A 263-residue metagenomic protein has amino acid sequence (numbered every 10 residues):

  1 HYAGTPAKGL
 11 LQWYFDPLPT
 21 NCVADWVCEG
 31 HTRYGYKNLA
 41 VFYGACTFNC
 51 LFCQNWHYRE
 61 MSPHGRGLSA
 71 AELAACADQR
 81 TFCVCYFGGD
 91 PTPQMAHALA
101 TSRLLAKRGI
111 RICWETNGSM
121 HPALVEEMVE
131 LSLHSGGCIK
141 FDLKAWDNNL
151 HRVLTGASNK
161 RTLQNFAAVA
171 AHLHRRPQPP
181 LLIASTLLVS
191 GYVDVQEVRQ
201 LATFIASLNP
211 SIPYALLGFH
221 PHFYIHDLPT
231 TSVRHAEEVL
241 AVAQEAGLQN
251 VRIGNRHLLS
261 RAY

Functional and structural regions predicted by a protein language model:
H1-F42, W56-E60: N-terminal [4Fe-4S]-dependent radical SAM core
F42-C53, D90: Cysteine-centered iron-sulfur cluster-binding motifs in ferredoxin-type domains/subunits of redox enzymes
G44-T47, G67, V195, T230-V233 (+1 more regions): Electropositive phosphate-/nucleotide-binding environments in soluble metabolic enzymes
A45-T47, W56, G118, A145: Short, flexible active-site-adjacent loop segments at beta-strand->alpha-helix junctions, enriched in small/polar
F52-R59, R80-F82: Gly-rich Lys/Arg/Thr-decorated short loops/hinges at beta-loop-alpha junctions or inter-strand turns that position
Y58-H64, K107: A short alpha->loop->secondary-structure connector
G67-L228: Conserved AdoMet/S-adenosylmethionine-binding subsite of the radical SAM
V233-Y263: A cross-taxonomic marker for long C-terminal extensions/tails that follow the last structured domain
